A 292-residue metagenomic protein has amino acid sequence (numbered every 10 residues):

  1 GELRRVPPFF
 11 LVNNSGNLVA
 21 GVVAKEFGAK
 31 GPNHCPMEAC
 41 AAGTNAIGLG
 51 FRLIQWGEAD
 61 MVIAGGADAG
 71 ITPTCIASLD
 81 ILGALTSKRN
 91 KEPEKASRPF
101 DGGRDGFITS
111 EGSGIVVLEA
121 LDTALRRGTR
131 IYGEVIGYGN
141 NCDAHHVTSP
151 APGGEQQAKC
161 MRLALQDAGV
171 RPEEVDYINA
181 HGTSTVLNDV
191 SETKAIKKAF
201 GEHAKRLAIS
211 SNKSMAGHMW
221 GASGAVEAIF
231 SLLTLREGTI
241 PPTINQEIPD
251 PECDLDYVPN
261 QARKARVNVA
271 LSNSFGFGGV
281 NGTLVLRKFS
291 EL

Functional and structural regions predicted by a protein language model:
G1-L49, I81-I108, K194-A225: Conserved catalytic cysteine-centered active-site region of acyl-thioester-dependent Claisen-condensing enzymes
G16-D68, F107-T129, H218-I240, L284-L286: Active-site-proximal alpha-helical scaffold in enzymes
N17-A24, E92-I115, A120, D250-V269: Polyanion-binding loop/helix "lid" in catalytic or ligand-binding cores
V19, A46, E119-L121, G153-G169 (+4 more regions): Short, well-ordered amphipathic alpha-helical segments that serve as non-catalytic structural scaffolds within diverse
V23, G43, G50, L79 (+6 more regions): Conserved small-residue
E58-D105, Y138-P152, G182-D189, R206-D256: Acyl-CoA/ACP chain-elongation machinery
N90-A168, D176-Y177, E291-L292: Condensing-enzyme catalytic core mediating Claisen C-C bond formation in acyl metabolism
A168-E174, A204-K205, D254-L292: Flexible, low-complexity linker/loop segments at domain and module junctions
